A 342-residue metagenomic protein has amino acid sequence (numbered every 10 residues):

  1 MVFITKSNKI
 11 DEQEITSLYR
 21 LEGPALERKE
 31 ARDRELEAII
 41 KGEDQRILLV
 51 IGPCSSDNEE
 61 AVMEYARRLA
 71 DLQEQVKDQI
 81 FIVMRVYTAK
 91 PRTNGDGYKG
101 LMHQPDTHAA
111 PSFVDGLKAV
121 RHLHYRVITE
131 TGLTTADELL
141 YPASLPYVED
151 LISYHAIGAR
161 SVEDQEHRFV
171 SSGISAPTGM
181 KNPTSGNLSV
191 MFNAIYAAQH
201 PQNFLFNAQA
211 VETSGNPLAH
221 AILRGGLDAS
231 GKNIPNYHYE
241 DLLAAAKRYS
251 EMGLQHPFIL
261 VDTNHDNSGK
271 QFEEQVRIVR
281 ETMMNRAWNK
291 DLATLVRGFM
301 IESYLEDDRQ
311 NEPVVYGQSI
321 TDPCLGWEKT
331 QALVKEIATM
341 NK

Functional and structural regions predicted by a protein language model:
M1-K41: N- or domain-start disorder-to-order transition segments that initiate the globular core
E37-Q45, E251-H256: Glycine-rich phosphate/diphosphate-binding loops that line cofactor/substrate pockets in enzymes
L48-A61, D322: Conserved phosphate/anionic-ligand binding catalytic regions in large, soluble enzymes, centered on
G52, V261, G326: Conserved, mostly hydrophobic/aromatic
C54-D57, H256, N264-K270: Short acidic, Gly/Ser-rich segments with clustered Asp/Glu that frequently serve as metal-coordination loops in enzyme
A66, Q79-A246, H265-K270, Q275-E281 (+4 more regions): Active-site-facing alpha/beta catalytic cores
S303-N341: Internal helix-turn-beta structural module
